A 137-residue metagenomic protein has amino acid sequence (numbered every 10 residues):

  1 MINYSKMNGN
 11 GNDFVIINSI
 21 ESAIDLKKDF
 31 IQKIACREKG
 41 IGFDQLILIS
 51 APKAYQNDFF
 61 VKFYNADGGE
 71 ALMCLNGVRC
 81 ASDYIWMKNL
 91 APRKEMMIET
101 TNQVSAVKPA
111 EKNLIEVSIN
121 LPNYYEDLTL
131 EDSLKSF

Functional and structural regions predicted by a protein language model:
M1-E111: A glycine-rich beta-to-alpha transition motif near the start of alpha/beta enzyme domains, typified by
E95-M97, Q103-F137: Juxtamembrane transmembrane-helix boundary motif
